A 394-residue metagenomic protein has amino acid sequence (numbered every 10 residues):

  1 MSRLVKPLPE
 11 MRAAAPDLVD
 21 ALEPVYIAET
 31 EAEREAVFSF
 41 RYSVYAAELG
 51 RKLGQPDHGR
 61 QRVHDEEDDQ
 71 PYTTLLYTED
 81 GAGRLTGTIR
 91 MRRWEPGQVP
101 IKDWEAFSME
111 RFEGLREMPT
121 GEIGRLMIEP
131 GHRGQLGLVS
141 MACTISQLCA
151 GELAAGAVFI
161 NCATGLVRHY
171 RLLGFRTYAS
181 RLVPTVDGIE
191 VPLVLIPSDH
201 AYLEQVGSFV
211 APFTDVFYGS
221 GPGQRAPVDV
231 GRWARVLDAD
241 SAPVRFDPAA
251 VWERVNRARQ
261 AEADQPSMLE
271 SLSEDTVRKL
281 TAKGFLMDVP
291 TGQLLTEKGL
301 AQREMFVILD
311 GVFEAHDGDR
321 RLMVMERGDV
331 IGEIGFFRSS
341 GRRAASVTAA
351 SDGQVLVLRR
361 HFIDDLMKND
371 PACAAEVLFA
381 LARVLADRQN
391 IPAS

Functional and structural regions predicted by a protein language model:
A13-H64, D69-P71, L75-A82, N256-M268: Short amphipathic alpha-helix that is part of the acyltransferase structural core
E33, G231-T291, F336, P371: Cyclic nucleotide-binding regulatory module and flanking cytosolic helices
Y77, G83-R93: Conserved beta-strand in the GNAT
G87-T88, E333, V355: Short glycine-/small-residue motifs
E95-D199, N369: Acyl-donor binding region in acyl/amide transferases
Q98-M109, V289, Q293-D352, I363: Cyclic nucleotide-binding regulatory domains
A142, R342-A345, H361-S394: A small-molecule sensor/coupling module
I189-V251: Charge-rich, low-complexity intrinsically disordered segments
